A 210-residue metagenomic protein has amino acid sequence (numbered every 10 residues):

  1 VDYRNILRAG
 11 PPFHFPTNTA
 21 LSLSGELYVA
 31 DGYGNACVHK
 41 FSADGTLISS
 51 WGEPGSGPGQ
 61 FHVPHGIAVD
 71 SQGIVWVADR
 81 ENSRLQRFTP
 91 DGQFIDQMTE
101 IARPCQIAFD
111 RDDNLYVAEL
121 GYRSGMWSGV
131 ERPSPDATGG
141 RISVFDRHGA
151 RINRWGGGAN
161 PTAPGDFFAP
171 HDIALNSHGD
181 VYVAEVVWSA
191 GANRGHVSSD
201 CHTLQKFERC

Functional and structural regions predicted by a protein language model:
V1-C210: Eukaryotic scaffold repeat domains enriched in small/polar residues
